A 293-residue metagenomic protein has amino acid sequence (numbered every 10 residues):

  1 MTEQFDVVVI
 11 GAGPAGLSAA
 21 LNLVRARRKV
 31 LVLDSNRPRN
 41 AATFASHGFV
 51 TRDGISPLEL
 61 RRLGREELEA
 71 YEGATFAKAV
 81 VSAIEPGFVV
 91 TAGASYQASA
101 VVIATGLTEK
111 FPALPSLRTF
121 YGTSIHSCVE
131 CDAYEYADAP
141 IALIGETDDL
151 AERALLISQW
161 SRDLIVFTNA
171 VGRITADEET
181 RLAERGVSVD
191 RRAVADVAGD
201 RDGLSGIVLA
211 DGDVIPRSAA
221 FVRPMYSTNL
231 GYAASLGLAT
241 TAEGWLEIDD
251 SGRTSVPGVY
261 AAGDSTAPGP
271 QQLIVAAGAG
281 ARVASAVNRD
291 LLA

Functional and structural regions predicted by a protein language model:
M1-V8, T75-A139, A220, L246-T254 (+1 more regions): FAD-binding core/adjacent interface of flavoenzyme oxidoreductases
F5-R62, A139-P140, D149-G172: Beta1-alpha1 glycine-rich phosphate/pyrophosphate-binding loop at the start of Rossmann-like nucleotide-binding domains
G13-P14, E109, D148-D149, T266-A267: Residue-level detector of alpha-helix initiation sites
V24-R28, R162-T168, A276-A293: Internal hydrophobic alpha-helix adjacent to the cofactor/substrate pocket in enzyme cavities
R62, L68-T91, S95-A98, S161-W245 (+1 more regions): A Rossmann-like FAD-binding core segment of flavoenzymes
A113, T119-E135, P224-A276, R282 (+1 more regions): FAD-site-proximal beta/loop scaffold in flavoenzymes
T123-E130, A142-R153, T175-A176: Active-site glycine-rich loop that binds ribose-phosphate moieties when present
